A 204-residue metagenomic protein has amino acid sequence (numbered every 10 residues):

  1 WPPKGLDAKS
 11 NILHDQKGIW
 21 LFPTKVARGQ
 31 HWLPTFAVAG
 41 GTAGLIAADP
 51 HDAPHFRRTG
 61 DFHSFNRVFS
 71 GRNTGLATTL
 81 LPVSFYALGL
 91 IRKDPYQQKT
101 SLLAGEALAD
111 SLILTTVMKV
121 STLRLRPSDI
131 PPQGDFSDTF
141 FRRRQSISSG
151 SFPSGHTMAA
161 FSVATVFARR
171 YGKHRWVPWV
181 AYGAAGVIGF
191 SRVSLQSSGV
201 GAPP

Functional and structural regions predicted by a protein language model:
W1-T74, T78-R92, V120-S121, S128-S151 (+1 more regions): N-terminal targeting leaders of membrane proteins
T35, I91-L114, P178: Interfacial segments of alpha-helical transmembrane regions
F36-G44, L80-S84, D110, L114 (+2 more regions): Lipid-exposed faces of alpha-helical membrane segments in multi-pass integral membrane proteins
G44-H55, L88-Q98, T116-S128, A168-R175 (+1 more regions): Short hydrophobic alpha-helical membrane-entry/anchor segments
N66-G71, P95-L103, S148-G150, L195-Q196 (+1 more regions): Extracellular loop and loop/strand-boundary signature of outer-membrane beta-barrel proteins
L108-M118, S149-G155: C-terminal halves and exits of single transmembrane alpha-helices
P132-P204: Membrane-embedded catalytic cores of phosphoryl/pyrophosphoryl-handling enzymes
